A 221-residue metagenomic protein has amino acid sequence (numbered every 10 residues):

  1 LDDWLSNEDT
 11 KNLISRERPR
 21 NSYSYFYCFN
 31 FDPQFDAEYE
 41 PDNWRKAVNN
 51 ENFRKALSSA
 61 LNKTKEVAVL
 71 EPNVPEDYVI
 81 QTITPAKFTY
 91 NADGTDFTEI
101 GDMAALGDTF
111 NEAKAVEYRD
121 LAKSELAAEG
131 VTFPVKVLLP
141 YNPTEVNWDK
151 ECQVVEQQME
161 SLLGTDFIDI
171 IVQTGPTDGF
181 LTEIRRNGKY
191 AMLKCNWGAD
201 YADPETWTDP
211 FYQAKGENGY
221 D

Functional and structural regions predicted by a protein language model:
L1-D36, A68-L70: Extracellular/periplasmic solute-recognition and catalytic clefts
L1-E8, N52, Q153-S161, D178-A191: Short helices/loops that flank or line small-molecule/ion binding pockets
N7-I14, L126-E129, E160-F167: Secondary-structure transition/capping motifs at alpha-helix termini and the adjoining loop/turn into the next element
R16, Y25-N30, A56-A60, V67-A68 (+2 more regions): Structural recognition of the beta-strand scaffold that forms the well-ordered cores of secreted hydrolase catalytic
R18-R45, S58, P85-F97: Periplasmic solute-binding protein
P19-Y23, C28-D36, T174, D178-D221: Acidic-aromatic pocket-rim loops
K46-K55, S59, K63, V67-L70 (+5 more regions): Extracytoplasmic/peripheral linker and loop segments enriched in polar/acidic and small residues with frequent Thr/Pro
A47-S161: Append "and occasionally in soluble cytosolic enzymes with long acidic Gly/Pro-rich linkers
